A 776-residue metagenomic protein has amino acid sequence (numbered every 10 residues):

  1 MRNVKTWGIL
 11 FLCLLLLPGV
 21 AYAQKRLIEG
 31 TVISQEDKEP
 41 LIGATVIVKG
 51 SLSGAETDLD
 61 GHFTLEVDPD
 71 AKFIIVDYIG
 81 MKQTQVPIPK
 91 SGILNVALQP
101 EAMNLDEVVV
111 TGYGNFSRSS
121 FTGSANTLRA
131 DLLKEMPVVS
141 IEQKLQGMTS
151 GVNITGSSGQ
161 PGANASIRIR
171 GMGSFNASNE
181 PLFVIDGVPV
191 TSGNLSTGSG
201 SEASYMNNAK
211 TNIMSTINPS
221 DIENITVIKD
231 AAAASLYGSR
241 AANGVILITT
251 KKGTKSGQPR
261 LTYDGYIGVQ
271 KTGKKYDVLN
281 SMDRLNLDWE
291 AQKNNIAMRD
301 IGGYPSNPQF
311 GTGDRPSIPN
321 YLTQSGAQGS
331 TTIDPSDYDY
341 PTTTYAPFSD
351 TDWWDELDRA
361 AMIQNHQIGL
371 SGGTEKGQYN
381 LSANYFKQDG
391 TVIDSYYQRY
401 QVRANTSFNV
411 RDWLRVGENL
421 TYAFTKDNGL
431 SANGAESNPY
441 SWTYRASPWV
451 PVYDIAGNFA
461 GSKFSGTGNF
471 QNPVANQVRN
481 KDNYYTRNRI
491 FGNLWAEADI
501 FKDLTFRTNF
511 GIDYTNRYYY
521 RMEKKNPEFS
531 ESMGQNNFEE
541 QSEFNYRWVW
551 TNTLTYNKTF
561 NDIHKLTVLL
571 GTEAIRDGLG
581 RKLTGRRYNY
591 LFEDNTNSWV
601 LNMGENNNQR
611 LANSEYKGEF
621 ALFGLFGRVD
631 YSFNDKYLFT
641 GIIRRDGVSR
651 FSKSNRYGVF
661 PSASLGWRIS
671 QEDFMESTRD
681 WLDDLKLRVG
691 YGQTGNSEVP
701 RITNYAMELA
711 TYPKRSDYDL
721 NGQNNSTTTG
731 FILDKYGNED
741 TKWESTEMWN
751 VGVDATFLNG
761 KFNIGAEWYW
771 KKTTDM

Functional and structural regions predicted by a protein language model:
M1-L27, K82: Cleavable N-terminal targeting peptides that direct proteins into the secretory/outer-membrane pathway or into
E29-K49, F73-K82, P89-K134, E142 (+1 more regions): Short, acidic, small-residue-rich periplasmic hinge/interaction motif at the N-terminus of Gram-negative outer-membrane
L52-H62: Short, acidic Ser/Thr/Gly-rich low-complexity loop/linker segments typical of extracellular and cell-surface proteins
T64-E66, Q143-T197, E223-N224, A234-G253: Extracytoplasmic beta-strand/coil segments of soluble accessory domains associated with Gram-negative outer-membrane
L132, L195-T197, S201-S204, A209-G253 (+9 more regions): Outer-membrane beta-barrel proteins
M148, Q160-A165, F175-L182, T191-M214 (+6 more regions): Residues embedded in well-ordered regular secondary structure
E180, R399, N405-L414, N419-F424 (+3 more regions): Extracellular/periplasmic, surface-exposed regions of secreted and cell-surface proteins
Y276, S281-P335, A423-S465, A574-N597 (+2 more regions): A surface-exposed, glycine/aromatic-enriched loop/edge motif typical of exported proteins
